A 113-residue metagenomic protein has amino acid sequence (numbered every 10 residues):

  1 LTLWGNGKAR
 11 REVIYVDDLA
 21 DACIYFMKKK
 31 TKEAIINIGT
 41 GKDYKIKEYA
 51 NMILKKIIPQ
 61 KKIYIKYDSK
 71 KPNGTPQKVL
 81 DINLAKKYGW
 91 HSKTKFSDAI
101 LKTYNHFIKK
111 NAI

Functional and structural regions predicted by a protein language model:
L1-I113: C-terminal substrate-binding subdomain of Rossmann-fold SDR/epimerase-dehydratase oxidoreductases
